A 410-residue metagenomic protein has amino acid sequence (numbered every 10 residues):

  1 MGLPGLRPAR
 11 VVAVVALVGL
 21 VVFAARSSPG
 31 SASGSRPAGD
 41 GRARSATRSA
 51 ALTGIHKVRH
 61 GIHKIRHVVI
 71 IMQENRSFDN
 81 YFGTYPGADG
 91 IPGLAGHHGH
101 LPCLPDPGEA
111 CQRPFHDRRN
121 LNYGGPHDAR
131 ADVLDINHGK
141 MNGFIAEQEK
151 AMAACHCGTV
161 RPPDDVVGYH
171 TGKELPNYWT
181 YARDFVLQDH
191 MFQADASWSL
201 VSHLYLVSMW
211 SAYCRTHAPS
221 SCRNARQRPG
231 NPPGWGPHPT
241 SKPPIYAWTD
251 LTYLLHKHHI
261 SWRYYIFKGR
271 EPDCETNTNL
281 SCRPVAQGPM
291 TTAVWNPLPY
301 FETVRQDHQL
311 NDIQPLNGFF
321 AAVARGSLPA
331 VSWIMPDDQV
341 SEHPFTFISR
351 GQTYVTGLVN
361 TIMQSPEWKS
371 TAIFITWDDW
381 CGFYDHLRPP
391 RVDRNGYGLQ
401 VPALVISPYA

Functional and structural regions predicted by a protein language model:
M1-V14: N-terminal Sec-pathway targeting helices
V12-A24: Bacterial N-terminal signal peptides
G30-A410: N-terminal pro-sequences and low-complexity stem/linker regions of secreted or lumenal proteins
